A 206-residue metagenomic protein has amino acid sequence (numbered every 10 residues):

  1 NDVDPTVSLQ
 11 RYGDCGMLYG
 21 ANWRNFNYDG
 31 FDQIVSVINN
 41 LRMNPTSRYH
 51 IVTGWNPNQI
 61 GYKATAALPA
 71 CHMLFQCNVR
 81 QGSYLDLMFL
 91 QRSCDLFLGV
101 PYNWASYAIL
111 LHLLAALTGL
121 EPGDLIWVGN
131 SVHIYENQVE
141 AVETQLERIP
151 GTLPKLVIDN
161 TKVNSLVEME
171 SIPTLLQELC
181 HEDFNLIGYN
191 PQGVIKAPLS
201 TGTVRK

Functional and structural regions predicted by a protein language model:
N1-K206: Terminal, non-catalytic protein-protein interaction segments that mediate quaternary/complex assembly
